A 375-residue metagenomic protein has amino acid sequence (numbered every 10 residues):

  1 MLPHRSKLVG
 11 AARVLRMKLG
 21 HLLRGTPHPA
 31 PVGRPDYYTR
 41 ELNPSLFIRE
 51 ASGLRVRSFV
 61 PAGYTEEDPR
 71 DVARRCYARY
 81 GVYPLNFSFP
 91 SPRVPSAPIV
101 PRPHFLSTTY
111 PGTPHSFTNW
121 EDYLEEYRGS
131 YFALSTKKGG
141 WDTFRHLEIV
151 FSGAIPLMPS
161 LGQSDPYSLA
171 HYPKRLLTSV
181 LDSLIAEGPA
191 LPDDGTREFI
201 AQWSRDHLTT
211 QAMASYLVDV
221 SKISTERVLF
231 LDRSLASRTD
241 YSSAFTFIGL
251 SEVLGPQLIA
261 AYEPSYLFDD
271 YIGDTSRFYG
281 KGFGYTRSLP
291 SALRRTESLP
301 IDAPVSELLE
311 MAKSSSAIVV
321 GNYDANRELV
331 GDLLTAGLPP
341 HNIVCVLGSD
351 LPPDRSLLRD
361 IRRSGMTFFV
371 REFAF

Functional and structural regions predicted by a protein language model:
M1, K281, Y285-R287, S291 (+1 more regions): Feature captures the RNA virus RNA-dependent RNA polymerase
M1-P103, T109-P111, L177, L181-K222 (+1 more regions): Catalytic core of nucleotide-activated saccharide and alditol-phosphate transferases
H4-M17, V228, R233-S243: Generic N-terminal amphipathic/basic segments
H21-R24, Y241, F245, G249 (+2 more regions): Catalytic-core helical/loop segments in enzymes performing group transfer/polymerization on anionic/lipid-linked
G25, H115-E121, I259-S265, G284-A312: A short, well-structured beta->alpha microelement
S45, G162-S164, A236, Y266 (+2 more regions): Surface-exposed, flexible loop/turn segments at secondary-structure boundaries
G63-P95, E252-R287: Contiguous N-terminal and early-domain "leader" segments and peripheral loops that mark the onset or edge of a domain
S107-S234, Y241-L254, L258-P264, Y271 (+2 more regions): Catalytic binding pocket for nucleotide-activated donors in carbohydrate/polymer assembly enzymes
